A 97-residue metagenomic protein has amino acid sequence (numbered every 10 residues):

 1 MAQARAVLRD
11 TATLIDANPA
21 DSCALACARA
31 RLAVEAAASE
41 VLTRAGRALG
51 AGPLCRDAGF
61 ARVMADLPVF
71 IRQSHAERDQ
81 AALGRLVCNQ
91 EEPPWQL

Functional and structural regions predicted by a protein language model:
M1-N18: Extended amphipathic alpha-helical segments enriched in small hydrophobics
A2, A28, L32-S39, A65-R72: Generic structural signal for well-ordered, non-transmembrane alpha-helical segments in soluble/cytosolic regions
R5, R9, E35, S39-L42 (+2 more regions): Predominant activation on well-ordered alpha-helical scaffold segments within soluble catalytic domains
D16, S39-M64: A glycine-biased, small/acidic residue-tolerant capping/turn segment at secondary-structure junctions
P19-C23: Alpha-helical transmembrane segments
A24-A28, A58: Short, charged, amphipathic alpha-helical segments
G52-L97: Glycine-rich phosphate/cofactor-binding loops in nucleotide/flavin-utilizing enzymes
